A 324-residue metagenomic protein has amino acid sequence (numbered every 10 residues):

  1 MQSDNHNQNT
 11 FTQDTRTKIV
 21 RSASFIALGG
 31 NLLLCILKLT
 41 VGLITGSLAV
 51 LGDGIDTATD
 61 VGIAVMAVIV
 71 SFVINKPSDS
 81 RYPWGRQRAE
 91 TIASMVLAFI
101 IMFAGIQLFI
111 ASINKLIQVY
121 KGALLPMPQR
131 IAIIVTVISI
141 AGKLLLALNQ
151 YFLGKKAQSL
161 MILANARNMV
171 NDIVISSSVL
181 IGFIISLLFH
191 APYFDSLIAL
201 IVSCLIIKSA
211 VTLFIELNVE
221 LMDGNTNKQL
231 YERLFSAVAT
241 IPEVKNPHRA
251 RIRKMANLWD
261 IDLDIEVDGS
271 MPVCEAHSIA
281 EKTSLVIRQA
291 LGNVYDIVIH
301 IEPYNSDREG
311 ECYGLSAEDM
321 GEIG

Functional and structural regions predicted by a protein language model:
M1-A23, A89, A210-G324: Peripheral (non-transmembrane) domains and long loops of multi-pass membrane proteins
M1-R233: Alpha-helical transmembrane cores and adjacent cytosolic helix/loop segments of polytopic membrane transporters
